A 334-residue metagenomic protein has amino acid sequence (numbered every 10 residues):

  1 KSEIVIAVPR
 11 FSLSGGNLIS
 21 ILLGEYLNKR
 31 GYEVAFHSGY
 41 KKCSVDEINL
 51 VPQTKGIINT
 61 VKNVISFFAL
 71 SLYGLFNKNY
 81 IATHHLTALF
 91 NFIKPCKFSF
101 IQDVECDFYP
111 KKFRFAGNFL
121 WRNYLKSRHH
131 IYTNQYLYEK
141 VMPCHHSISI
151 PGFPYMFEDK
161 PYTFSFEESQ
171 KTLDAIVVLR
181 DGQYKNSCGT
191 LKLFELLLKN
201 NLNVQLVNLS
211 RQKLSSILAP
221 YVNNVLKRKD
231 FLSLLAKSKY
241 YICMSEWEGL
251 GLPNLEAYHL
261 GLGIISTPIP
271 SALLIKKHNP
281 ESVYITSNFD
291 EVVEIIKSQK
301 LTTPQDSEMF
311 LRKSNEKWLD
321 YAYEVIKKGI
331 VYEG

Functional and structural regions predicted by a protein language model:
I19, F153-Y162, E167-S215: Conserved catalytic-core segment of nucleotide-activated headgroup transferases in glycan assembly
R30-L89: Active-site donor-binding segments of glycosyltransferases and PAPS-dependent sulfotransferases
F68-N77, K111-Y132: Membrane-proximal helix-turn-helix segments that form the acceptor-binding/catalytic region of lipid-linked
N79-H84, F92-P110: Active-site proximal beta-strand in glycosyltransferases
L125-Y162: Donor nucleotide-sugar binding/catalytic pocket of nucleotide-sugar-dependent glycosyltransferases
E246: Aromatic "clamp/platform" in nucleotide-sugar-dependent glycosyltransferases that forms part of the donor/acceptor
G263-S266: Short hydrophobic beta-strand element within catalytic cores of glycosyltransferases and related nucleotide-activated
S287, S298-G334: A charged, aromatic-enriched C-terminal amphipathic alpha-helix characteristic of glycosyltransferases across folds
